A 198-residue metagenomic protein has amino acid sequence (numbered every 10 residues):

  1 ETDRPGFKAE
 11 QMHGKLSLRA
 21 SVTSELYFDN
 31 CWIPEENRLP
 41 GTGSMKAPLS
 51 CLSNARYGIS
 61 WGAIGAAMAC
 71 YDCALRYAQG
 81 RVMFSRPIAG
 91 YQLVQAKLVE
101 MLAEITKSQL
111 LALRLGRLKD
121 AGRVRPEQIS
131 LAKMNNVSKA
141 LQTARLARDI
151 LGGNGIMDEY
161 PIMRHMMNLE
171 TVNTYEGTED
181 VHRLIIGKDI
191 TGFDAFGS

Functional and structural regions predicted by a protein language model:
E1-R76, R86, E179-H182, K188-S198: FAD-binding core of flavoproteins
M12-K15, R38-L52, Y77-Y91, L115 (+2 more regions): Conserved catalytic-core motifs characterized by acidic clusters
L49, L151-S198: Glycine-rich phosphate/cofactor-binding loops in nucleotide/flavin-utilizing enzymes
W61, Q92-L102, S130-K133, S138 (+1 more regions): Extended, low-aromatic, Leu/Ala- and acidic/polar-enriched alpha-helical coiled-coil segments that form the periplasmic
L75, Q79-A89, L102-N135, R148-G153: C-terminal helix-coil-helix/basic helical segment that borders enzyme active sites and/or dimer interfaces and provides
